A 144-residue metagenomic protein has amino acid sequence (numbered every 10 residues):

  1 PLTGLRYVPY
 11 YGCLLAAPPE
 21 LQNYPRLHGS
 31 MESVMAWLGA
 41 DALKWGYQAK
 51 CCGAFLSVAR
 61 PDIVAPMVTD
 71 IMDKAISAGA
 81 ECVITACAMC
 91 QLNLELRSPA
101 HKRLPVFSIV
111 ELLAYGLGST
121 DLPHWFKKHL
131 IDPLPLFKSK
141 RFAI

Functional and structural regions predicted by a protein language model:
P1-I144: Iron-sulfur cluster-binding electron-transfer modules in prokaryotic oxidoreductases
